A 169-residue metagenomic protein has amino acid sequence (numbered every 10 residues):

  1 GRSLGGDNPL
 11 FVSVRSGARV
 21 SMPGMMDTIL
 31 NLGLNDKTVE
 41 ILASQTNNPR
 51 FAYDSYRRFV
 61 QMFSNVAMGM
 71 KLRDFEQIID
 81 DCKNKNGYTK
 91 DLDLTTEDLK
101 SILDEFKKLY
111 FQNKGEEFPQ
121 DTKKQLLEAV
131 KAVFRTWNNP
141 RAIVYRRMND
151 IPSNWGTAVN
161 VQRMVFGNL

Functional and structural regions predicted by a protein language model:
G1-L169: Nucleotide/phosphate-binding sheet-loop regions of phosphoryl- and nucleotidyl-transfer enzymes
